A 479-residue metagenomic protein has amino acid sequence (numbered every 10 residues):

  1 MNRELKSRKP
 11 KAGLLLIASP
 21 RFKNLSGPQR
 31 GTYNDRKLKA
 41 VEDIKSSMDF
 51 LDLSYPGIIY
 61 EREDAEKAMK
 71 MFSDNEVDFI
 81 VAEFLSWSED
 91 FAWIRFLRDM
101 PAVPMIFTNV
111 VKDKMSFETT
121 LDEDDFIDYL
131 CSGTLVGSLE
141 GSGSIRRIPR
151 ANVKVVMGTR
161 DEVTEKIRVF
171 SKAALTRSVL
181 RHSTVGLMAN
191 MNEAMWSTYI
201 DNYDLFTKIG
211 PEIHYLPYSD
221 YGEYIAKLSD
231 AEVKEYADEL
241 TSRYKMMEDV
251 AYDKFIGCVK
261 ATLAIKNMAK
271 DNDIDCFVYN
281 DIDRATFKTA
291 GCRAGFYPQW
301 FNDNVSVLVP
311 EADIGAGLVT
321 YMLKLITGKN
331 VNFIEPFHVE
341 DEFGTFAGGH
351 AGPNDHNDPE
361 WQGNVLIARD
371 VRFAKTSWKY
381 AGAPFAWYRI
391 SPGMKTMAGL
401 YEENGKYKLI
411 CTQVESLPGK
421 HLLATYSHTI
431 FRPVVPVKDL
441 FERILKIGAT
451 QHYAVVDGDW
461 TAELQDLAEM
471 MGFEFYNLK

Functional and structural regions predicted by a protein language model:
P10-A12, D113-A237, R243-M247: Cap/lid and interdomain-hinge subdomains that line or gate substrate/regulatory clefts in soluble alpha/beta enzymes
P20-L38, D128-L135, E193-T198: Glycine- and acidic-residue-enriched helix-capping/strand-helix junction motifs
L38, K375-K479: Extended hydrophobic packing segments that form well-structured cores
A65-V77, I94-L97, T262-D271: Short, well-structured alpha-helical segments in soluble
V77-S86, I106-T108, I274-N280: Periplasmic-binding protein-like
S86, R95-D122, I127-G137, Q299-A312: Short, acidic/small-residue loops that bind anionic groups at enzyme active sites
A237-I326: Long, internal scaffold/assembly segments composed of regular secondary structure
N302-H421: C-terminal catalytic subdomain
